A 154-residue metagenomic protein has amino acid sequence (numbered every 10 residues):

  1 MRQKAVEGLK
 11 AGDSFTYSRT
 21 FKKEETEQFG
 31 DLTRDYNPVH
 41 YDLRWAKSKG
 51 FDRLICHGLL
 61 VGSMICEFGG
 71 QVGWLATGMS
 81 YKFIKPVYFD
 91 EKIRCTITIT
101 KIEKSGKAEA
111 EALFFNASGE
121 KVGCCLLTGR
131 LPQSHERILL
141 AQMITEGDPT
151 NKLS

Functional and structural regions predicted by a protein language model:
M1-L75, E136-S154: Hot-dog-fold acyl-thioester-processing enzymes
M1-S14, V87, K92-R94, T98-S154: HotDog/MaoC-like acyl-thioester-processing domains
Y17-F21, Y81, L127-G129: Generic detection of short hydrophobic beta-strand segments and adjacent strand-loop junctions
Q71-I97: Mid-chain, well-packed structural core segment of small domains
